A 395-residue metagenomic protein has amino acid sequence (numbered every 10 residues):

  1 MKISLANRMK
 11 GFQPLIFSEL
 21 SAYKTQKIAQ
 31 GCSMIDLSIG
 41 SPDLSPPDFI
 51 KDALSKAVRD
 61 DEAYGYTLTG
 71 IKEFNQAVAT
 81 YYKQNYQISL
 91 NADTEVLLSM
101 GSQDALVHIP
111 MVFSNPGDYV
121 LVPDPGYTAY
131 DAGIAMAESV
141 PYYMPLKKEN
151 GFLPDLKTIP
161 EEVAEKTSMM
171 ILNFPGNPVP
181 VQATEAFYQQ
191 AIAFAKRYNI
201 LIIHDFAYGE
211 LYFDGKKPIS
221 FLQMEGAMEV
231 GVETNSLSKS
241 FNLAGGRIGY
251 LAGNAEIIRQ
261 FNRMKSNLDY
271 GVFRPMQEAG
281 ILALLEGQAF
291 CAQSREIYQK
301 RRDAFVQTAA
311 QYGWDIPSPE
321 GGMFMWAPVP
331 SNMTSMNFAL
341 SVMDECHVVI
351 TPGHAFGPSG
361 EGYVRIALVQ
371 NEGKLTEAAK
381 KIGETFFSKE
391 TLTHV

Functional and structural regions predicted by a protein language model:
K2-A6, K10-G101, H108, L284-E286 (+1 more regions): N-terminal small-domain helix-loop-helix segment of the aminotransferase-like
K27-Q30, A137, R197-Y198, Y312 (+1 more regions): Helix C-cap/helix->beta junction micro-motif
V112-I134: Conserved PLP-anchoring active-site segment centered on the Schiff-base-forming lysine
L146-D214: Active-site phosphate-binding strand-loop segment of PLP-dependent enzymes
M224-Q299, D303, Q307-T308, T385-F386 (+1 more regions): Conserved core segment of the aminotransferase class I/II
I281, I297-V306, I316-P328, G360: Conserved glycine-rich beta-strand-loop-beta hairpin in the small C-terminal domain of fold type I
S331-N332, S341-T351, F356-V395: PLP-dependent enzyme catalytic core of the Aspartate aminotransferase-like
